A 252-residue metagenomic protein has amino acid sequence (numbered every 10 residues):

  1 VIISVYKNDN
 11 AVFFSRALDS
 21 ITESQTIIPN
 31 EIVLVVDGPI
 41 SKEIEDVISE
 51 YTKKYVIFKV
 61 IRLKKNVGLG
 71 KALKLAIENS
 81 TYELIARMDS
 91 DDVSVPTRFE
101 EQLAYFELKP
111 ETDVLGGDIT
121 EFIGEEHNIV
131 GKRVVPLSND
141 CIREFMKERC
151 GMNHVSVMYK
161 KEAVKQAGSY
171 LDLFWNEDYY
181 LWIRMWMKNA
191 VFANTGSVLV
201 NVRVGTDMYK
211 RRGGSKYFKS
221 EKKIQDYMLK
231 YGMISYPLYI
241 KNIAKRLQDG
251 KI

Functional and structural regions predicted by a protein language model:
S4, P136-S215: Conserved nucleotide-sugar donor-binding catalytic segment
D9-S24: Short, well-formed alpha-helical segments that are part of the catalytic scaffolds of diverse glycosyltransferases
L18-D19, E45, K74, Y82 (+1 more regions): Short alpha-helix within the catalytic core of nucleotide-sugar-dependent glycosyltransferases
T22-L34, Y55-K59: Short loop->beta transition adjacent to catalytic acidic/histidine clusters or analogous donor-positioning motifs
V36-E45, D89: A conserved acidic beta->alpha catalytic loop
L63-S80, E101: Glycine-rich, basic loop-to-helix element that forms the pyrophosphate-binding segment of sugar-nucleotide handling
I85: Short aromatic/hydrophobic "clamp" motif used to bind/position activated sugar donors
T97-V130: Conserved donor NDP-sugar-binding/catalytic core segment of glycosyltransferases
